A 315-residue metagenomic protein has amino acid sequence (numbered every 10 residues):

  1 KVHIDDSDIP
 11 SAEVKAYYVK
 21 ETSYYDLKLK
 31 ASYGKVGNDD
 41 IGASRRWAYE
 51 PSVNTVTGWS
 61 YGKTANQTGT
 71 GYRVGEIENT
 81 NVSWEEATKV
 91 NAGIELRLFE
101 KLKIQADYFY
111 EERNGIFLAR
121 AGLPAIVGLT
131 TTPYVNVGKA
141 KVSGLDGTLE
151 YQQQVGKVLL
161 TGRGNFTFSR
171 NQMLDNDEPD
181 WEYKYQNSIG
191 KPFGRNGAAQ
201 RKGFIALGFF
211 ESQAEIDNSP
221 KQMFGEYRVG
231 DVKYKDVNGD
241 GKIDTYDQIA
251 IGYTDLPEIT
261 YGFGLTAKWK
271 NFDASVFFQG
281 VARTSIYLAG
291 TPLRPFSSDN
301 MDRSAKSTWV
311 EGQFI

Functional and structural regions predicted by a protein language model:
K1-N196: Extracellular/periplasmic, surface-exposed regions of secreted and cell-surface proteins
S7-I9, G262-T266: One-face residue pattern on beta-strands with alternating periodicity enriched for small/polar residues
T22, R113, R170-Q172, K184 (+1 more regions): C-terminal beta-signal and adjacent terminal beta-strands/loops of Gram-negative outer-membrane beta-barrel proteins
E50, G93, F224-G225, G264: Short, surface-exposed charged micro-motifs
Q154-D255, P295-S297, D302-S307, E311-F314: Conserved small-residue
